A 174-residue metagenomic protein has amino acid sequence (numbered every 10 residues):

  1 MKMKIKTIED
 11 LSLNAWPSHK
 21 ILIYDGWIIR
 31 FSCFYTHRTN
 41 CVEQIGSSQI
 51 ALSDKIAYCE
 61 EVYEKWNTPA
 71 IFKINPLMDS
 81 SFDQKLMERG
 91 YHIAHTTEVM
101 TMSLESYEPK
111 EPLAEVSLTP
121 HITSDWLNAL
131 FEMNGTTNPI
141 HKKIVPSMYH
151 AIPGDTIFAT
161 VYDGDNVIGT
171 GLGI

Functional and structural regions predicted by a protein language model:
M1-D10, R38, E43, T97 (+1 more regions): Short amphipathic alpha-helix that is part of the acyltransferase structural core
M1-K65, M78, D83, P139-P146 (+1 more regions): N-terminal charged segments
P17-S18, M87, I157, G169: Residue-level marker for the onset of beta-strands and adjacent loop->beta junctions in well-ordered domains
D25-S32, H92-A94, V99-T101, T160 (+1 more regions): Conserved beta-strand in the GNAT
W27, V116, T156: Short, conserved active-site loop motifs that form the nucleotide-linked donor/cofactor pocket
S47-S48, L104-Y107, Y162-N166: Short loop segments at secondary-structure junctions
I50-V116, H121-S124: Acyl-donor-binding surface of acyltransferase catalytic domains
P139-I174: A conserved beta-strand-loop-helix scaffold within acyl/acetyltransferase catalytic domains
